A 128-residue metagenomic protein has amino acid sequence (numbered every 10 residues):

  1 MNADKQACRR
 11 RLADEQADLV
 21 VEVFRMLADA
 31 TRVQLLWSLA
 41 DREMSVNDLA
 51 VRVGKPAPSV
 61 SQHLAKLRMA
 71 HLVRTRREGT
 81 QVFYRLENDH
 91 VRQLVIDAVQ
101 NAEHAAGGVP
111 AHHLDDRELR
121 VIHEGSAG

Functional and structural regions predicted by a protein language model:
M1-L19, H90-G128: Amphipathic alpha-helical dimerization/coiled-coil segments that flank or bridge DNA-binding/regulatory modules
D14-P58, V82-H90: N-terminal helix-turn-helix DNA-binding core of bacterial DNA-binding proteins
A30, R52, L67, Q93 (+2 more regions): Solvent-exposed, charged/polar functional surfaces in cytosolic regulatory/catalytic domains
D48, R68-E78, R85: Beta-hairpin "wing" of winged helix-turn-helix
S59-V60, E78: Intrinsic low-complexity/disordered segments
H63: Residues within the DNA-recognition helix of helix-turn-helix
